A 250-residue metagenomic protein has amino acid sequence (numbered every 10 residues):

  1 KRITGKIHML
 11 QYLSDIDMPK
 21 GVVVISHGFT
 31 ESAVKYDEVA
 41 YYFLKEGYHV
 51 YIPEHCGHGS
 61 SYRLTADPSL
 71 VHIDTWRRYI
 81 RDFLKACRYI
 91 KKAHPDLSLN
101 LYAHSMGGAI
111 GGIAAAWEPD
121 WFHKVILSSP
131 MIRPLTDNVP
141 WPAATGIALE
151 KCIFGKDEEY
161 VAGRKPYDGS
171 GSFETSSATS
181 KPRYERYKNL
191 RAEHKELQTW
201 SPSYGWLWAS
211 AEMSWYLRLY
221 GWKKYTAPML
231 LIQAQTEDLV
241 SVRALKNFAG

Functional and structural regions predicted by a protein language model:
K1-D15: N-terminal cap/lid segment of alpha/beta-hydrolase-fold proteins
G28-E31: Active-site glycine-rich loops that stabilize anionic/oxyanionic intermediates across multiple enzyme folds
A33, A40-A66: Conserved alpha/beta-hydrolase
V71-K91: Alpha/beta-hydrolase active-site loop
Y102-G107, G111: Gly/Ala-rich beta-loop-alpha elbow adjacent to hydrolase catalytic centers
I110-Q198: Alpha/beta-hydrolase-fold enzymes
Y225, L231-Q233, E237: Short beta-strand/loop motif that positions the catalytic acidic residue of the alpha/beta-hydrolase fold
A227, S241-A249: Short alpha-helix in the alpha/beta-hydrolase fold that links the catalytic acid
